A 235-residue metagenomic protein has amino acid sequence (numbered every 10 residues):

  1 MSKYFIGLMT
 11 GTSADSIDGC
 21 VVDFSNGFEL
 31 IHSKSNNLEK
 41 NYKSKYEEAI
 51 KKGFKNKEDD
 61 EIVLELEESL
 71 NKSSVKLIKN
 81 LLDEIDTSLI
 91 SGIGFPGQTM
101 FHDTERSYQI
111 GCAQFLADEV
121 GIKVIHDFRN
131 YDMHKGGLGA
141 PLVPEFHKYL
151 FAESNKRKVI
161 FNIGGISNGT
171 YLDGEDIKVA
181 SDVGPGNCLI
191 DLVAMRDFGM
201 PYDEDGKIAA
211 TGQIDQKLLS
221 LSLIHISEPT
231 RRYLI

Functional and structural regions predicted by a protein language model:
M1-I6: Extreme N-terminal starter segment of soluble prokaryotic enzymes
D15-V22, H32-E48, I125-A152, V159-L223: Glycine-rich phosphate-binding loop plus the immediately following alpha-helix
C20-L81: Glycine-rich nucleotide/cofactor/substrate-binding loop typically near the N-terminus or early in the first domain
K57-A113: Short beta-strand-loop/turn "lid" adjacent to the catalytic site in phosphate-handling enzymes
L89-V143: Glycine-rich phosphate-binding loop and adjoining helix at the ATP-binding site of ATP-dependent phosphoryl-transfer
D103, G169, I235: Glycine/Thr-rich phosphate-binding loops of Rossmann-like dinucleotide-binding domains
I224-I235: Single conserved hydrophobic/aromatic residue that forms the stacking wall/gate of nucleotide- or nucleobase-binding
